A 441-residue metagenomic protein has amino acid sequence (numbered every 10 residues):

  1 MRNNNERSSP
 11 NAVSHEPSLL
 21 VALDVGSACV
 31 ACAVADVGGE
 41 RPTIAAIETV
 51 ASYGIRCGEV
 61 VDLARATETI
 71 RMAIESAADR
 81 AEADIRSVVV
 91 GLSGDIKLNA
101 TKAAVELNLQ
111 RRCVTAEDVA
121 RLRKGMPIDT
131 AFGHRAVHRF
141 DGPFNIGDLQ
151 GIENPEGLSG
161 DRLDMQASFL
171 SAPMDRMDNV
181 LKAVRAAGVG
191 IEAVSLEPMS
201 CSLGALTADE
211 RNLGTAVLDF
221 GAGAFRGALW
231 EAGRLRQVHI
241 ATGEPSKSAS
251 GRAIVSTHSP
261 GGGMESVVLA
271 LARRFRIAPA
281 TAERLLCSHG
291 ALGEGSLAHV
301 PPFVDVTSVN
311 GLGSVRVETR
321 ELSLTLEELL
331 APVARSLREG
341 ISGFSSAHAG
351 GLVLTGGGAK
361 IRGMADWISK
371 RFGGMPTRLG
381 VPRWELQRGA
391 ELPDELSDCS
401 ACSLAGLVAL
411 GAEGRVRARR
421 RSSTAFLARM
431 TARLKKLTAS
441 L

Functional and structural regions predicted by a protein language model:
M1-S27, A33-V217, S250, L292-S323 (+2 more regions): Nucleotide/phosphate-binding catalytic cleft detector across ATP-hydrolyzing and phosphate-transferring enzymes
A28, G223: Conserved Rossmann-like nucleotide-cofactor binding loop
V37, G54-I55, S93-D95, L196-S200 (+5 more regions): Short, ordered loop/turn segments at secondary-structure junctions
M72, D79-R80, G94-D95, F169 (+8 more regions): Phosphate-binding glycine-rich/basic clefts of nucleotide- and phosphate-handling proteins, predominantly
V90-D95, F220-G221, G350-A359, G380-P382: Glycine-rich beta-strand-to-loop/alpha-helix junction loops that act as flexible
R226-A228: A structural feature that tracks compact, well-ordered secondary-structure segments with a strong bias toward
V268, G380-A432: Glycine-rich phosphate-binding/hydrolytic loop that grips phosphoryl groups
S336-L352, I361-L379, G411-V416: ATP-binding/phosphotransfer module of carbohydrate and carboxylate kinases, centering on a glycine-rich
